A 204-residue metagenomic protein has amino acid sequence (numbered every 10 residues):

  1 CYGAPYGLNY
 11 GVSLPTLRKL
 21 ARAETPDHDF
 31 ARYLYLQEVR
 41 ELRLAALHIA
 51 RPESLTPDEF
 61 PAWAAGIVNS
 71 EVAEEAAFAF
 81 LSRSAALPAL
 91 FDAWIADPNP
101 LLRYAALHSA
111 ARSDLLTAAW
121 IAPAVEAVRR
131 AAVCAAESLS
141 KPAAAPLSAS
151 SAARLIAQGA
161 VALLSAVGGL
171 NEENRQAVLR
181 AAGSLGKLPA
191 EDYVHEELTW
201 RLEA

Functional and structural regions predicted by a protein language model:
C1-A204: Alpha-helical scaffold domains
